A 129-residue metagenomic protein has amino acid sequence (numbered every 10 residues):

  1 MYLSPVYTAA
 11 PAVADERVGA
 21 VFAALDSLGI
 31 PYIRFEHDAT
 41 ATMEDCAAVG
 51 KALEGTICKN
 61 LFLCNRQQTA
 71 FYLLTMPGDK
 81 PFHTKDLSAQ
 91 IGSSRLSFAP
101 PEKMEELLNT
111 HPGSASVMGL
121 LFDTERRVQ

Functional and structural regions predicted by a protein language model:
M1-Q129: Extended, low-hydrophobicity, polar/charged segments
